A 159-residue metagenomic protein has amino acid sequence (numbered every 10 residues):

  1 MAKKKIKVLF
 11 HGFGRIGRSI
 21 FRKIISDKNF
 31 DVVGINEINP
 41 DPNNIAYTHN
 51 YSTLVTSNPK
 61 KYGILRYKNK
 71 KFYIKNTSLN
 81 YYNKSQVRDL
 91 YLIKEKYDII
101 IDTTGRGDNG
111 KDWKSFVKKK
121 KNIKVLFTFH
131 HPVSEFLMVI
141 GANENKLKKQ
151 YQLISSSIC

Functional and structural regions predicted by a protein language model:
A2-C159: N-terminal Rossmann-like NAD(P) cofactor-binding subdomain of oxidoreductases, focused on the glycine-rich
